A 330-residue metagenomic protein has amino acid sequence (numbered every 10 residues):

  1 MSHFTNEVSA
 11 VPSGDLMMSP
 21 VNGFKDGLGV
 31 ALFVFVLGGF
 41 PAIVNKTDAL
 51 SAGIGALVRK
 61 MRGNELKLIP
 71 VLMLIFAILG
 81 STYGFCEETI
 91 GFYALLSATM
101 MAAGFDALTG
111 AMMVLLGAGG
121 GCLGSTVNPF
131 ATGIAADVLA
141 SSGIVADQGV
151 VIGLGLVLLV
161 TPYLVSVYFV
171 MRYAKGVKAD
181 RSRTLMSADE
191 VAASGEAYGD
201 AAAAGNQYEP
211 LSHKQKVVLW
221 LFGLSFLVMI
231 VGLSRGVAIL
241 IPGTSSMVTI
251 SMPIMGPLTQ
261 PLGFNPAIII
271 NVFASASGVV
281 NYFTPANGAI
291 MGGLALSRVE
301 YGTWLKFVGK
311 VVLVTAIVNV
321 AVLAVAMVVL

Functional and structural regions predicted by a protein language model:
M1-V36, A56, A193, L224-S234: Hydrophobic transmembrane alpha-helices of multi-pass solute/ion transporters
K25-A31, R59-V71, F105-T109, K214-V217 (+3 more regions): Membrane-interfacial loop-to-helix junctions in multi-pass transporters
D26-A31, P41-A52, G80-G91, C122-V127 (+2 more regions): Short helix-coil transition sites and intra-membrane helix breaks within transmembrane domains of multi-pass
V34-A42, I75-L79, G117-G121, L156-R172 (+2 more regions): Hydrophobic core segments of alpha-helical transmembrane domains in multi-pass membrane transport and ion-translocation
F35, N64-L95, L233-P257, P261-L262: Hydrophobic alpha-helical transmembrane segments of multi-pass integral membrane proteins, predominantly secondary
I54-G55, E88-T99, P129-L139, S245-L258 (+1 more regions): Re-entrant/interfacial helical elements at transmembrane boundaries that shape and gate the permeation pathway
G149-S234, E300, K306, L330: Long, contiguous bundles of hydrophobic transmembrane helices that form the permeation core of multi-pass
L233-L330: C-terminal transmembrane helix pair
